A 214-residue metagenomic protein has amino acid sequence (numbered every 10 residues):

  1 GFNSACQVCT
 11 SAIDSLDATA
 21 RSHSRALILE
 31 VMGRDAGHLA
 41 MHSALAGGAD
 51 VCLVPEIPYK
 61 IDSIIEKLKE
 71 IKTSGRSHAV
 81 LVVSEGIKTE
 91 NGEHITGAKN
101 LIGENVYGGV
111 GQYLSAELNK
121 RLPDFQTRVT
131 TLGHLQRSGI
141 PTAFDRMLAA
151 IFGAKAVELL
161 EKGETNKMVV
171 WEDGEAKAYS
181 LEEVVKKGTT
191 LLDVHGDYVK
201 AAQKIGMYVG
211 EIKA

Functional and structural regions predicted by a protein language model:
F2-A20, E30-F125: Accessory alpha-helical/coil subdomains and C-terminal extensions that flank or cap enzyme catalytic cores
A20-G33, T130-S138: Catalytic-site beta-strand/loop segments enriched in glycine and acidic/polar residues
R25-I28, A79-L81, N166-M168: Residue-level preference for the first positions of well-ordered beta-strands
L27-I28, L101-I102, I140-F144: Short, contiguous strand/loop micro-motifs
V106-A214: C-terminal non-catalytic interaction/assembly regions of soluble proteins
